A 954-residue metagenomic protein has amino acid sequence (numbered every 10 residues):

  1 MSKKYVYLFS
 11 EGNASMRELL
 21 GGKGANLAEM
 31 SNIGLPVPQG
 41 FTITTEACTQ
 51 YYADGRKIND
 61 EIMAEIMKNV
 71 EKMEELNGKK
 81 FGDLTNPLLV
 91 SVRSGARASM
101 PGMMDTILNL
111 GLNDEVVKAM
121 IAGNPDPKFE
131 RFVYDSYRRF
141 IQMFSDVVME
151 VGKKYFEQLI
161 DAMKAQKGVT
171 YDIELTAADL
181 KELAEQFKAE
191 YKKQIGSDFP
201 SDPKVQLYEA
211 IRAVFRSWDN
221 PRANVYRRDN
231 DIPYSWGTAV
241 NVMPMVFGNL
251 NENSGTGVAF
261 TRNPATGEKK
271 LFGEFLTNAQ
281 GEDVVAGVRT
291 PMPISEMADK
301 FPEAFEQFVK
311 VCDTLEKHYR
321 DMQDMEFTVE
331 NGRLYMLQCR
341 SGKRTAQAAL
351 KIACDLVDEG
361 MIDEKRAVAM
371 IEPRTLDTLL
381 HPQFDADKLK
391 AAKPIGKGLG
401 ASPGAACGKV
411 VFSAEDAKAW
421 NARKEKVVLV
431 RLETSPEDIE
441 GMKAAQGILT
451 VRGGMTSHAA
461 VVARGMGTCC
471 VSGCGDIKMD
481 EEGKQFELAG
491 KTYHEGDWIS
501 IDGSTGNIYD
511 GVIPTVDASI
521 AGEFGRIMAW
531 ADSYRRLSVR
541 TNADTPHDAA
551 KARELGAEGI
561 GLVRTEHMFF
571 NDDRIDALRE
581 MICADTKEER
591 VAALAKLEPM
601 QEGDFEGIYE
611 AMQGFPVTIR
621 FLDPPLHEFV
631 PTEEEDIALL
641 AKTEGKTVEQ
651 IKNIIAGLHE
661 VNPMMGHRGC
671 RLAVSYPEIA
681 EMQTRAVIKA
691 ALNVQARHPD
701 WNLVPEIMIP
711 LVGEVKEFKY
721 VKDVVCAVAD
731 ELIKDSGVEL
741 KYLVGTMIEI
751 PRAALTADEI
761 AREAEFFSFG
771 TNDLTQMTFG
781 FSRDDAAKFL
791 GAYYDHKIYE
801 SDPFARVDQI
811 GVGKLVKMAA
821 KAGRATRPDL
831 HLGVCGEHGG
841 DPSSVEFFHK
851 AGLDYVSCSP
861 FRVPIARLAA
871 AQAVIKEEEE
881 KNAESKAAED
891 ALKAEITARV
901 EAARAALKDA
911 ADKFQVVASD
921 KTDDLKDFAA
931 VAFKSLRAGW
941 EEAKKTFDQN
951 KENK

Functional and structural regions predicted by a protein language model:
M1-A392, A419, E425-V428, S435-E440 (+11 more regions): Nucleotide/phosphate-binding sheet-loop regions of phosphoryl- and nucleotidyl-transfer enzymes
F41, V451-G453, S472-G475, V563 (+2 more regions): Short beta->alpha connector loops at strand-helix junctions that form conserved, small/polar/Pro-enriched
R93, I520, W530-N882: Conserved alpha/beta-domain cores
I211, L380-F412, R526-D532, R536-T541 (+1 more regions): Flexible inter-domain linker/hinge segments
R333-Y335, L432-K443, G447, M455-V461 (+7 more regions): Glycine-rich phosphate/ribose-binding loops and adjacent secondary-structure elements that form binding surfaces
K397-E437, L488-R526: Extended, non-globular alpha-helical segments
A883-K954: Amphipathic alpha-helical membrane/lipid-surface binding segments
